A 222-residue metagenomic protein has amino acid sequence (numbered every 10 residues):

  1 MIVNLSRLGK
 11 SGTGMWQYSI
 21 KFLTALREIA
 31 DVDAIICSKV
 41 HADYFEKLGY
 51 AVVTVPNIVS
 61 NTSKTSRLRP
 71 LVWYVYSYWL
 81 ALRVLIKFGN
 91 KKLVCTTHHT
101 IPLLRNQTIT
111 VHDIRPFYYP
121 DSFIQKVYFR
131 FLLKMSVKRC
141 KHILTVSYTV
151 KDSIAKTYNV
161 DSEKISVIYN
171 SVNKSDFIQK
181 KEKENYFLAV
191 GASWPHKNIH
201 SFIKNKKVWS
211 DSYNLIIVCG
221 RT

Functional and structural regions predicted by a protein language model:
M1-T222: Carbohydrate transferase catalytic cores enriched for Leloir-type hexosyltransferases
